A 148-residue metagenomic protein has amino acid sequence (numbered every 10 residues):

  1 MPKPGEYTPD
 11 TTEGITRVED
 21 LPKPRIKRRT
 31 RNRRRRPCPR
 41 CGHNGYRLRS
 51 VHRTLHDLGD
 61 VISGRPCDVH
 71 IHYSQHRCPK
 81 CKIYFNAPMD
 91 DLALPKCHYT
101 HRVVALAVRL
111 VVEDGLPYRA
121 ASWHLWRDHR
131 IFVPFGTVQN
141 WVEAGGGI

Functional and structural regions predicted by a protein language model:
M1-D90: Short, conserved DNA-binding cores of transcription-related domains
V61-I148: Short, positively charged, Gly/Tyr-enriched micro-motifs that form contact patches at catalytic or ligand/partner
